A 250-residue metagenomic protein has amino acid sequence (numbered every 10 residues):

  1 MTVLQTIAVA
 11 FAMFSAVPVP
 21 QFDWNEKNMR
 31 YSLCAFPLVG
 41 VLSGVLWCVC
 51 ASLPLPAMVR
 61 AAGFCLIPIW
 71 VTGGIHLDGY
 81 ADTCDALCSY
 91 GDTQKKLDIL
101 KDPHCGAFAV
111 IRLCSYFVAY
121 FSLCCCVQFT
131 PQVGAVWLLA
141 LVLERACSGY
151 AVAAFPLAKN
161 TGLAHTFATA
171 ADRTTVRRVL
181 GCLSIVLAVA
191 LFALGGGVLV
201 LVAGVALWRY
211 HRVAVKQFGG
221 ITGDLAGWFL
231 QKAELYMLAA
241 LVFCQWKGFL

Functional and structural regions predicted by a protein language model:
M1-W24: Membrane-proximal soluble regions of multi-pass membrane proteins
V9-A12, E26-A51, H165-T169: N-terminal beta-alpha supersecondary unit
P18-W24, I75, K95, G149-K159 (+1 more regions): C-terminal ends of transmembrane helices
M29-L46, A86-Q132, V136-W137, T174-A190 (+2 more regions): Multi-pass membrane catalytic core of lipid/isoprenoid biosynthesis enzymes
C34-C84, A135-L139, G196-K216: Membrane-embedded alpha-helical segments that form the functional core of polytopic membrane enzymes, especially those
I67-C105, A214-A233: Acidic (Asp/Glu-rich) catalytic motifs at the cytosolic membrane interface
A146-L180, F218-T222: Solvent-exposed interhelical
V202, L207-R209, V213-K247: Glycine-rich, charge-dense phosphate/pyrophosphate-binding loop(s) and the adjacent flexible "lid"/catalytic subdomain
